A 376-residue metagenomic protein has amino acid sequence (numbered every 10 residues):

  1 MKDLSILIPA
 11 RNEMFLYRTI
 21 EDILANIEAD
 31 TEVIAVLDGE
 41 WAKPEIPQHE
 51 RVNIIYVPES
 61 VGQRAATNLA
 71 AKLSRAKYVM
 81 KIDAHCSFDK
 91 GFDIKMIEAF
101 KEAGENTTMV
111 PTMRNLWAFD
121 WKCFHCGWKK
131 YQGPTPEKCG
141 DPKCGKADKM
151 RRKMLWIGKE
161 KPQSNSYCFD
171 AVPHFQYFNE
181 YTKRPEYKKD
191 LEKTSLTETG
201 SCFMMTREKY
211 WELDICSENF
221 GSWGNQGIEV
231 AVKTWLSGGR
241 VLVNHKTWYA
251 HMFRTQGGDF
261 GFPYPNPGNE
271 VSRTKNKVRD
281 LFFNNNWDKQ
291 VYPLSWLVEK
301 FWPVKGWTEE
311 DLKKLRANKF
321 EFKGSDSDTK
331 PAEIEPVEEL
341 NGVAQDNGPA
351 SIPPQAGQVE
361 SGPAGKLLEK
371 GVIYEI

Functional and structural regions predicted by a protein language model:
M1-D22: N-proximal low-complexity "stem/linker" segments adjacent to membrane-targeting elements
E21-D30: Short, acidic, metal-binding catalytic loop of nucleotide-sugar glycosyltransferases
E28-A29, A35-I46: A conserved acidic beta->alpha catalytic loop
P58-L73: Glycine-rich, basic loop-to-helix element that forms the pyrophosphate-binding segment of sugar-nucleotide handling
V79: Short aromatic/hydrophobic "clamp" motif used to bind/position activated sugar donors
S87, G91-F169: Conserved donor NDP-sugar-binding/catalytic core segment of glycosyltransferases
M96, L196, C202-F203, E208-D214 (+1 more regions): A short, conserved alpha-helix in the catalytic core of glycosyltransferases
W128, Q132-T135, C144-P162, A171-K189 (+4 more regions): Terminal low-complexity segments of carbohydrate-biosynthetic enzymes
